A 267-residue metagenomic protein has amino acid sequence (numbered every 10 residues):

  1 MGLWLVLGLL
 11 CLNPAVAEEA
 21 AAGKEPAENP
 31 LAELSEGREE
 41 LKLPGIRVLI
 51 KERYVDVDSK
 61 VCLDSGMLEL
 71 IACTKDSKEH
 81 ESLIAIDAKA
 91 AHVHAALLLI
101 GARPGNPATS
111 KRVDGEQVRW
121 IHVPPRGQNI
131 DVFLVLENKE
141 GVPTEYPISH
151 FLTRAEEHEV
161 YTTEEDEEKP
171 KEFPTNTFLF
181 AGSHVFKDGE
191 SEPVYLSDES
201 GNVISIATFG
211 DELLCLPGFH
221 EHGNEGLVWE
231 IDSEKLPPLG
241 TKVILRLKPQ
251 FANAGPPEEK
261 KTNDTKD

Functional and structural regions predicted by a protein language model:
G2-L12: Bacterial N-terminal signal peptides
A15-A22: Boundary at the C-terminal end of the N-terminal hydrophobic targeting segment
P26-D267: Long, low-hydrophobicity ectodomains and other hydrophilic envelope-associated domains
